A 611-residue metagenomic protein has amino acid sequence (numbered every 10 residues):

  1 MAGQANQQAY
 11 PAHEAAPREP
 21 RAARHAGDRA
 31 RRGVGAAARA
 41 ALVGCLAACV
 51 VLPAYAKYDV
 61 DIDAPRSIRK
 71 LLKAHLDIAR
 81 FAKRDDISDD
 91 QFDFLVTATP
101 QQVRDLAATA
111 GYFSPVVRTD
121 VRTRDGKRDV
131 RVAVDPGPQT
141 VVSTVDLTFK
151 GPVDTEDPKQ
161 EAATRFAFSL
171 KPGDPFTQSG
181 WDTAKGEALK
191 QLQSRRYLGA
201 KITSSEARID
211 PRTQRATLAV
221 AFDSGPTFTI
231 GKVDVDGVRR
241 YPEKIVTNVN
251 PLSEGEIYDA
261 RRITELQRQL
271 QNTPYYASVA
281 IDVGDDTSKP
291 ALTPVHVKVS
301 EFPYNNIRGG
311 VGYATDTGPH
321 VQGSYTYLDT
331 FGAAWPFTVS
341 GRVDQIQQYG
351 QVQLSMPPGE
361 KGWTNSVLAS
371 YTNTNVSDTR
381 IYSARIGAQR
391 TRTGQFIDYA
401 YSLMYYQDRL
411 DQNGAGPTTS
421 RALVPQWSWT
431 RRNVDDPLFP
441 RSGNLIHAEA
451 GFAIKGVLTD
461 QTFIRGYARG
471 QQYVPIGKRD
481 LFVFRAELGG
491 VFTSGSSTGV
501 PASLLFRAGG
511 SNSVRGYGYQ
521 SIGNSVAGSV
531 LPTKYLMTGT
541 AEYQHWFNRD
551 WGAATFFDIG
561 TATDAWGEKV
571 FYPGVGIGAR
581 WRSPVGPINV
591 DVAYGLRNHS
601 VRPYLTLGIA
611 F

Functional and structural regions predicted by a protein language model:
N6-L42: Bacterial N-terminal signal peptides that target proteins for export
V51-P53: N-terminal signal peptide c-region/cleavage motif recognized by signal peptidases
A56-R69, R80-T315, S324, T338-M356 (+2 more regions): Periplasmic polypeptide-binding modules associated with outer-membrane biogenesis and secretion
F149, G237, P357, Y382-G387 (+5 more regions): Flexible, surface-exposed loop regions and adjacent strand-edge segments of Gram-negative outer-membrane beta-barrel
D154-A163, D259-H447, N512-G516, I522-S525 (+3 more regions): Gram-negative/organellar outer-membrane beta-barrel architecture
L252-I257, Y327-D329, E568, G576: C-terminal soluble interaction/assembly domains
N272, N306, D411, A415-T418 (+5 more regions): C-terminal outer-membrane beta-barrel translocator/porin domains of Gram-negative envelope proteins and their
G560, W566-G586, R597: C-terminal structured "cap/appendage" subdomains that terminate the fold
